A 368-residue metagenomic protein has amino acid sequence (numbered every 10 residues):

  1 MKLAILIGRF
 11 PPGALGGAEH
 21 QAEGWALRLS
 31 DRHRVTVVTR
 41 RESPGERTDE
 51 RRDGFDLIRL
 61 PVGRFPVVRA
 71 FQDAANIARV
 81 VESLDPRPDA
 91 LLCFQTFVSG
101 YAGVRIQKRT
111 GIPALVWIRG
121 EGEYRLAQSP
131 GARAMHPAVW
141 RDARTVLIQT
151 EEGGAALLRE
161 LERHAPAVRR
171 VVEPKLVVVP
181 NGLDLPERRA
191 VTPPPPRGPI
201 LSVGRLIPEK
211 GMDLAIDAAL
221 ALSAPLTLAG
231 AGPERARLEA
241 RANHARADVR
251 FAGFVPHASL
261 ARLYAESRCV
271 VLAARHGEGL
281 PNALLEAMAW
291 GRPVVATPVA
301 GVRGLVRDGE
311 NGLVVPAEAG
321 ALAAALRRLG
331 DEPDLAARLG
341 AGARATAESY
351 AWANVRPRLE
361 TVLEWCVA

Functional and structural regions predicted by a protein language model:
A4, L147, T192-S223, T227: Conserved donor-binding/catalytic core segment of Leloir-type glycosyltransferases
G8-G13, R28, R32-V68: N-terminal strand-loop element at the rim of the active site of nucleotide-sugar-dependent glycosyltransferases
V62-C93, V98-R105, R109, P130-A138: An amphipathic, basic-hydrophobic alpha-helix
H136-R188: Donor nucleotide-sugar binding/catalytic pocket of nucleotide-sugar-dependent glycosyltransferases
E239-A258: Nucleotide-activated donor-binding/catalytic signature segment of Leloir-type glycosyltransferases, i.e., the conserved
F254-V255, R262-S267: Short alpha-helical donor nucleotide-sugar binding micro-motif in glycosyltransferases
P293-A296: Short hydrophobic beta-strand element within catalytic cores of glycosyltransferases and related nucleotide-activated
D308-G309, L313-A319, R328-P333: Conserved acidic donor-binding segment of nucleotide-sugar-dependent glycosyltransferases
